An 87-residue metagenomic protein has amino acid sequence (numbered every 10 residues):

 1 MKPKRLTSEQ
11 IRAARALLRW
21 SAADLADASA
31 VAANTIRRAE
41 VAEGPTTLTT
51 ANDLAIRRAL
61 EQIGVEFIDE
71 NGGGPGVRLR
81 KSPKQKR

Functional and structural regions predicted by a protein language model:
M1-L6: A detector for short, charged/polar N-terminal pre-domain segments
I11-D24, K86: Short basic helix-loop element that most often maps to the first helix and adjoining turn of HTH DNA-binding modules
A14, A28, A39: Residues in the recognition helix of alpha-helical DNA-binding motifs
V31-L48: Recognition helix of helix-turn-helix/homeodomain-like DNA-binding domains that insert into the DNA major groove
T35-R38, A59, G76: Residue-level recognition of specific faces of alpha-helices
T50-F67: DNA major-groove recognition helix of helix-turn-helix/homeodomain DNA-binding modules
V65-R87: Helix-turn-helix/homeodomain-like alpha-helical modules used for DNA recognition and transcription-factor dimerization
